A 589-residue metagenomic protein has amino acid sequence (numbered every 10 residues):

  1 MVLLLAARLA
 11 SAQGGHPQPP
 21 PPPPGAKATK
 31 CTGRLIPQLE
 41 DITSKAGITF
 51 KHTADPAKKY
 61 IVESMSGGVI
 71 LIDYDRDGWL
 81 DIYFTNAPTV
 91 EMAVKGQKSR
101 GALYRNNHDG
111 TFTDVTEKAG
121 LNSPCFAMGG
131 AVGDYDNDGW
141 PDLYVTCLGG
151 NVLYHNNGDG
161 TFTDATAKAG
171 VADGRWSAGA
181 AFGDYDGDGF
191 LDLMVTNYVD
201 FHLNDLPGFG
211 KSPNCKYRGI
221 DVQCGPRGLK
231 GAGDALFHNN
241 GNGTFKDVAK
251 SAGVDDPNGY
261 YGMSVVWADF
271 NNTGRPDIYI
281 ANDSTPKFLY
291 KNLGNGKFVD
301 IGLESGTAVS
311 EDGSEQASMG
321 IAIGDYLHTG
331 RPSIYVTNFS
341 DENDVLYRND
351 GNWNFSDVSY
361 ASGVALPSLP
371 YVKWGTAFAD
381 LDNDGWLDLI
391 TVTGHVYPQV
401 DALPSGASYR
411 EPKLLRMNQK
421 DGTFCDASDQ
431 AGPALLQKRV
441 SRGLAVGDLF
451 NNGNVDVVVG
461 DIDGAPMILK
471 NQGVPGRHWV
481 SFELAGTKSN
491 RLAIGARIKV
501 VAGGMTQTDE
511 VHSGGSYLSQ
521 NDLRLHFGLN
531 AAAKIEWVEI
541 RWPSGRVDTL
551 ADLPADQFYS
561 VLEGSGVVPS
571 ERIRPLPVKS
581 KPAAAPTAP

Functional and structural regions predicted by a protein language model:
M1-R8: Bacterial N-terminal signal peptides
Q13, P22-G25, Q38, P56 (+3 more regions): Gly/Ser/Thr/Pro-enriched helix-cap/hinge segments flanking short amphipathic alpha-helices
G15-P17, T85-K98, N197-L229, T391-Y409: Short, conserved, GDST-rich strand-edge loop motifs in beta-rich repeat architectures
K27-E40, M92-V115, G150-D164, L206-G210 (+7 more regions): Beta-propeller blade repeat segments, especially FG-GAP/WD-type strand-to-loop junctions in 6- to 7-bladed propeller
I48-G68, Q97, A119-A131, G170-A181 (+9 more regions): Repeat-based blade/solenoid architectures
S66-R76, R105, F126-P141, L153-H155 (+10 more regions): Beta-propeller blade termini
W79-N86, D138-C147, L193-N197, D277-N282 (+4 more regions): Hydrophobic beta-strand segments that make up the repeating blades of beta-propeller and related beta-repeat
V115-Y135, V145-Y185, V195-R227, G231-G233 (+1 more regions): Asp-box/WD-like beta-propeller blade repeats and closely related beta-sheet repeat scaffolds
